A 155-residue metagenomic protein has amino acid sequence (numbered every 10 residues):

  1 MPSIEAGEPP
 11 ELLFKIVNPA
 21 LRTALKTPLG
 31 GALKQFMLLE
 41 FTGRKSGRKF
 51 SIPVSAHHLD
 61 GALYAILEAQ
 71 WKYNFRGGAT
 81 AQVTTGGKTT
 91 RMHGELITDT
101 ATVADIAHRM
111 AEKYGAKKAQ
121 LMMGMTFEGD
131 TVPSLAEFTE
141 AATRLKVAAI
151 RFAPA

Functional and structural regions predicted by a protein language model:
M1-G30: Extreme N-terminal tail/first-helix region
P2-E8, K88-A155: Charged, gly/pro-rich active-site loop segments
T23-L25, S51-I52, L135-E137: A generic local structural motif
A32-Q35, F75-T80, R144-L145: A short, compositionally biased
K34-E68: Short beta-strand segments
L39-E40, A79-R91: Short conserved beta-strand and strand-loop elements enriched in small hydrophobics with frequent Asp/Gly
G61-T84: Compact nucleic-acid interaction/catalytic patches
